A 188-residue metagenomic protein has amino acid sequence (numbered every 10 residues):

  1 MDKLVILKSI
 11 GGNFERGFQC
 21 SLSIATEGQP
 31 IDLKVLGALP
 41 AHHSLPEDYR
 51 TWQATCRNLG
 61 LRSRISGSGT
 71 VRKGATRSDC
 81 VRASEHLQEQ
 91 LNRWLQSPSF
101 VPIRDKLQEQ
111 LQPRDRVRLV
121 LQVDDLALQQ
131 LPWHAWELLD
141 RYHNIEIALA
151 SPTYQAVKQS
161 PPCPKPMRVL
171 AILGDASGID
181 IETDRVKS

Functional and structural regions predicted by a protein language model:
M1-M167, I172: Non-catalytic, solvent-exposed interaction/assembly segments
G174-A176: Active-site metal-binding loops of divalent metal-dependent hydrolases
G178-D180: Glycine-rich phosphate/diphosphate-binding loop of Rossmann-like nucleotide-binding domains
R185-S188: Short helix-loop-beta junction
